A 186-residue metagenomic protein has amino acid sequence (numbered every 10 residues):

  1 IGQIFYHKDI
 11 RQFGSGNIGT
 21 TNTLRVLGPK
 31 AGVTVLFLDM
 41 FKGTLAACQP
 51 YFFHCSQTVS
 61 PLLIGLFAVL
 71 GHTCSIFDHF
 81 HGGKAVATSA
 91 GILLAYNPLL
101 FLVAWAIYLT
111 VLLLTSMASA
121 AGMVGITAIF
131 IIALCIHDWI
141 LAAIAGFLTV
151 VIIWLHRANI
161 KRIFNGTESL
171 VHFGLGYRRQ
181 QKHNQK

Functional and structural regions predicted by a protein language model:
I1-K30, K161-N184: Cytosolic, membrane-interface loops and tails of multi-pass inner-membrane proteins
D9-T20, F77-A90, M117-G125: Short, non-helical or kinked segments that cap or interrupt transmembrane helices
L24-G28, A46, P50-F53, F67 (+3 more regions): Interfacial segments of multi-pass membrane proteins
R25-Y51, I64, D78: Multi-pass membrane catalytic core of lipid/isoprenoid biosynthesis enzymes
P29-A31, V59-S60, G71, I92 (+1 more regions): Short alpha-helical transmembrane interface motifs in multi-pass membrane proteins
V33, F37, P61-L66, F101-A106 (+2 more regions): Hydrophobic alpha-helical transmembrane segments
C48, L93-Y96, L113, A120-K186: Multi-pass membrane proteins that catalyze or facilitate reactions on polyprenyl-/lipid-phosphate substrates and their
L66-I76, I152-N159: Transmembrane alpha-helical segments that form the membrane-embedded catalytic/substrate-channel core of multi-pass
